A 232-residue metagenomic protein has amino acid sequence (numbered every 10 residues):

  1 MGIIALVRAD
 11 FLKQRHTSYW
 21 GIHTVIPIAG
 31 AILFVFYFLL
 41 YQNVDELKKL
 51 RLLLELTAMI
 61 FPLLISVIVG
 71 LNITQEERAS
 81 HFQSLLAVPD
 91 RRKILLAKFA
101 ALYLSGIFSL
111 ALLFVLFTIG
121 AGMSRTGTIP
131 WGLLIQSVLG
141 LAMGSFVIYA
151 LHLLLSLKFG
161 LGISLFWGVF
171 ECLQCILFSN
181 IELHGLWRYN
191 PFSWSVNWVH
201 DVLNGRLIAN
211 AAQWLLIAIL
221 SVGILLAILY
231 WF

Functional and structural regions predicted by a protein language model:
M1-T24: Aromatic- and glycine-rich beta-strand/loop motifs that create alpha-glucan
P27-Q42: Alpha-helical transmembrane segments of multi-pass membrane proteins
G30-L33, A97-S124: Hydrophobic alpha-helical transmembrane segments that constitute the membrane-spanning cores of multi-pass membrane
Y41-D45, L165, F170-F232: Terminal transmembrane helical anchor/hairpin motif
N43, K48, L116-V138: Membrane-interfacial helix-loop-helix connectors in multipass membrane proteins
L52-Q75: Long, hydrophobic alpha-helical segments
G70-Y103: Helix-loop-helix units of permease transmembrane domains in multi-pass membrane transporters, especially ABC
L133-L161, I219-Y230: Hydrophobic alpha-helical transmembrane segments of polytopic membrane proteins
